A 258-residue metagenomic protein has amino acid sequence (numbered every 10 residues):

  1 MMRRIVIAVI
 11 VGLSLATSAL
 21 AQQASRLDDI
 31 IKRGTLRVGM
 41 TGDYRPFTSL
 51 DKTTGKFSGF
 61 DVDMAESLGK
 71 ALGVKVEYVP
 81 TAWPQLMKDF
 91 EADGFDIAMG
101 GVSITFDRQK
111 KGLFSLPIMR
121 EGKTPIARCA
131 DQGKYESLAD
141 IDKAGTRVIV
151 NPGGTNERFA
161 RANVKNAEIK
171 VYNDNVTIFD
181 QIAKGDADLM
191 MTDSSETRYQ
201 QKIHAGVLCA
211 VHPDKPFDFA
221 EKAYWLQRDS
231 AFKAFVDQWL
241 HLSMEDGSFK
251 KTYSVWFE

Functional and structural regions predicted by a protein language model:
Q22-G101, K110: Extracytoplasmic small-molecule ligand-binding "clamshell" domains of the periplasmic binding protein/Venus flytrap
Q22-S25, T155-Y172, C209-P213, L240-E258: Ligand-binding clefts/hinges and TM-proximal coupling segments of bilobed small-molecule sensing domains
L27, F57-D61, R108-R120, A210-D214 (+1 more regions): A structural signal for short loop-to-beta-strand junctions that line the ligand-binding cleft of periplasmic/secreted
V62, E77-K88, Y135, K170-K184 (+1 more regions): Short helix-initiation/N-cap motifs at beta->coil->alpha
D63-A71, A130-D131, A139, G145 (+2 more regions): Extended ligand-binding regions for polar small-molecule ligands
V74-Q85, V102-E157, R161-A162: A conserved helix-loop-strand patch within extracytoplasmic ligand-binding domains of the periplasmic binding
Q85, V102-K110, F159-A162, A183-D218: A ligand-binding cleft/hinge motif common to bilobed small-molecule-binding domains
R120-A127, S194, R198-H241, E258: Periplasmic-binding protein-like
